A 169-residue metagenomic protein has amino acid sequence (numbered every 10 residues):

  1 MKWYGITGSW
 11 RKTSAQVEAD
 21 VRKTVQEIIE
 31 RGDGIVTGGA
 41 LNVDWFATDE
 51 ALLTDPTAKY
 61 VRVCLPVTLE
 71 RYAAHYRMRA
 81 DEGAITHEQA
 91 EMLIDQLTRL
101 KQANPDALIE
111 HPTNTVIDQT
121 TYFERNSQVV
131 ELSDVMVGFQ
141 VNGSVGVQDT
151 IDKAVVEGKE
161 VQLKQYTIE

Functional and structural regions predicted by a protein language model:
K2-Y4, W10-G34, G39-I168: Acidic/glycine-enriched connector segments
